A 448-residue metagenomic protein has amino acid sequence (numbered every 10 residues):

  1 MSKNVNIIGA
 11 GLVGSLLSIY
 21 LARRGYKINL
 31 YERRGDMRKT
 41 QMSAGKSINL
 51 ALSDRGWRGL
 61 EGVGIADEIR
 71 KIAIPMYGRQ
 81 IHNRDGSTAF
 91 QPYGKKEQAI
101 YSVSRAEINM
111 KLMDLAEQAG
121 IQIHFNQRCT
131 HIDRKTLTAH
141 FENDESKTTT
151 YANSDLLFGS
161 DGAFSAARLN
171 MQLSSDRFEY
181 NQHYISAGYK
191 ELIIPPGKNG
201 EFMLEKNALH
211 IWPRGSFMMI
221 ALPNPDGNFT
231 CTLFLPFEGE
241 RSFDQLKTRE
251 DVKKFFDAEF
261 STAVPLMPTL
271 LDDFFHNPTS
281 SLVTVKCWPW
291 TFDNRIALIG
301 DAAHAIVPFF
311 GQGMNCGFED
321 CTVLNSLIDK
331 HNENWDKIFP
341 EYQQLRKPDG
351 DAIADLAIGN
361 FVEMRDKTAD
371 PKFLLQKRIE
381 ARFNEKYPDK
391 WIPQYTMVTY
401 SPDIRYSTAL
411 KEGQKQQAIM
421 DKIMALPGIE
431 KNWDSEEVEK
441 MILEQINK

Functional and structural regions predicted by a protein language model:
K3-G78, H82-R84, K96, I100-M110 (+1 more regions): Glycine-rich FAD cofactor-binding loop and adjacent beta-loop-alpha segment at the N-terminus of flavoprotein
V5, I28, Q122, Y151 (+2 more regions): Hydrophobic "anchor" residues on beta-strands that sit immediately upstream of conserved functional sites
A10-I19, R23, F158-G159, L192 (+1 more regions): Conserved mid-domain beta->alpha element of the FAD-binding
K71-P75, E259-F275, N332-E341, G350-D355: Acidic/histidine metal-binding catalytic segments
S87-V103, F234, E238: Helix-loop-beta segment of a Rossmann-like dinucleotide-binding subdomain
S104-H124: Helical element adjacent to the flavin cofactor pocket in flavoenzyme catalytic cores
D114, Q127-H131, T136-L282, K286-F292: Conserved FAD-binding catalytic core of PHBH/FMO-like flavoproteins
S326-K448: C-terminal helical "tail/cap" subdomain of flavin- and related membrane-associated enzymes
